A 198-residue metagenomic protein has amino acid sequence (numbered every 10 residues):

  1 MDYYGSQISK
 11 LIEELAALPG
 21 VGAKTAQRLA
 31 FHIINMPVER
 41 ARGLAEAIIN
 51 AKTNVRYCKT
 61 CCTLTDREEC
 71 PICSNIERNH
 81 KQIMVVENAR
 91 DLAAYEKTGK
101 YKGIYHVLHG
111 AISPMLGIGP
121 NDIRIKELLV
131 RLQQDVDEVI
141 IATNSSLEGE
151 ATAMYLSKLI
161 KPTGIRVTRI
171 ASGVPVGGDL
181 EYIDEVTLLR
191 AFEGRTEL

Functional and structural regions predicted by a protein language model:
D2-I8, A17, Q27-L92: Cys/His-rich Zn2+-binding cysteine-cluster or related metal-binding knuckle/ribbon modules and their
I8-A17, Q27, I33-M36, I76 (+2 more regions): S-adenosyl-L-methionine-dependent methyltransferase catalytic core, i.e., the SAM/SAH-binding region
A16, I34, I49, C62 (+9 more regions): Signal for well-folded cores of large energy- and translation-related assemblies
A26, N75-I140: Extended interfacial segments that mediate partner engagement and assembly in macromolecular machines
T65-D66, E77-R78, A89-L92, A111-P114 (+2 more regions): Conserved nucleotide-binding/hydrolysis micro-motifs of P-loop NTPases
K102, L129-L198: Long C-terminal interaction/binding lobes of large macromolecular proteins
